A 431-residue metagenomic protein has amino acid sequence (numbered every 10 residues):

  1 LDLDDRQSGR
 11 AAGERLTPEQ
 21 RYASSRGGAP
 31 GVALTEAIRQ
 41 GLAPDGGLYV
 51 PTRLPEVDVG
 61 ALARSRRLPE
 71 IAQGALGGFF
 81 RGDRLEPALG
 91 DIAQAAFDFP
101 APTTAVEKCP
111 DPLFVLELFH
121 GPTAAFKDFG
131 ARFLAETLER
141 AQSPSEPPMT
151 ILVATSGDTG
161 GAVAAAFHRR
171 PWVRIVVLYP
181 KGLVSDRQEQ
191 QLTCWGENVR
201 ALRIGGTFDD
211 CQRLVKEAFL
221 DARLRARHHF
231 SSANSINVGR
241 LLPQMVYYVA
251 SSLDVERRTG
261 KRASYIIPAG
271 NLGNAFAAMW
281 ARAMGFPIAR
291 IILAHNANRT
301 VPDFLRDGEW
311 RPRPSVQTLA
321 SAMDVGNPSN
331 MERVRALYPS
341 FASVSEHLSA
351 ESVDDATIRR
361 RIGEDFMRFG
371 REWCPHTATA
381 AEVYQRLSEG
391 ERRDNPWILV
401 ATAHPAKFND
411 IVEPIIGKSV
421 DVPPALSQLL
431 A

Functional and structural regions predicted by a protein language model:
D2-G9, G13-A431: PLP-dependent amino-acid enzyme catalytic core
